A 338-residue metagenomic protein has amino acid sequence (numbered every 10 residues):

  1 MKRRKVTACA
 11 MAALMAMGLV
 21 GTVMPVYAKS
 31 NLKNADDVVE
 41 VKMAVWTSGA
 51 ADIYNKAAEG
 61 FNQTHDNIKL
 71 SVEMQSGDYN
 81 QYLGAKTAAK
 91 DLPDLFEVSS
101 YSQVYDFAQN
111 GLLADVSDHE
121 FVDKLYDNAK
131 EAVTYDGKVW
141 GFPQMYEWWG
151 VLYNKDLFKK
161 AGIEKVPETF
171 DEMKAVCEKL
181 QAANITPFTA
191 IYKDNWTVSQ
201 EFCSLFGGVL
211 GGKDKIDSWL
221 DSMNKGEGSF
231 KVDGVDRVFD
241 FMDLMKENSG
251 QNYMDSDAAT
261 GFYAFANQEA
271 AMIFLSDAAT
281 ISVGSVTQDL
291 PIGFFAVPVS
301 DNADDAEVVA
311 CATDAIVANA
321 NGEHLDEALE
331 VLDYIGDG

Functional and structural regions predicted by a protein language model:
R3-R4, A8, G21-Y105, F121 (+5 more regions): Conserved N-terminal structural module of periplasmic/extracytoplasmic solute-binding proteins
I53, A57, R237-F241, E323-I335: Short amphipathic alpha-helical coupling segments at ligand-binding clamshell hinges and other catalytic/signaling
Q63-T64, K69, A161, E247 (+1 more regions): Extracytoplasmic/periplasmic substrate-recognition and gating elements
A85, P93-D94, V122-L157, T186-A190 (+1 more regions): A structural signal for short loop-to-beta-strand junctions that line the ligand-binding cleft of periplasmic/secreted
T87-V98, A183-P187, N267-L275, L290: Alpha-to-beta junction loops
S99-W149, E168, K174, L180 (+2 more regions): Hinge/lid segment of periplasmic solute-binding proteins
W140-Q144, W149, K174-N224, A270: Extracytoplasmic/periplasmic solute-binding protein
K179, L220-M254: Glycine-centered hinge/linker elements that transmit conformational signals in sensory and ligand-binding systems
